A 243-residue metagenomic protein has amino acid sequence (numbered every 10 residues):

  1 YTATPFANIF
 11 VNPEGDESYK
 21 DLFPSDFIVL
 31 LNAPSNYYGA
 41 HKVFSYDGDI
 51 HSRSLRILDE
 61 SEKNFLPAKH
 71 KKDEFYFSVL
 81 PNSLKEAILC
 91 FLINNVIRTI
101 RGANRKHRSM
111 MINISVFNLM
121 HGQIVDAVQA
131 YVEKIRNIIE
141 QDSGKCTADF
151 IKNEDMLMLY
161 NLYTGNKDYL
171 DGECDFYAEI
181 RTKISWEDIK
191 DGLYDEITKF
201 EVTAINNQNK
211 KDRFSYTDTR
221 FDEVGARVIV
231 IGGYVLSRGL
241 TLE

Functional and structural regions predicted by a protein language model:
Y1-P5, P34, I114-V116, I231-V235: A short beta-strand-to-loop transition that corresponds to the Sensor-1 phosphate-sensing loop of AAA+ P-loop ATPases
Y1-R98, S109, S143-D155: Conserved P-loop NTPase catalytic core
P5-F10, D16, Y37-A40, N118-H121 (+2 more regions): Flexible loop/turn segments at secondary-structure boundaries
S18, T99, D218-R220, V235-S237: Catalytic micro-motifs at enzyme active sites that drive phosphoryl/nucleotidyl and oxygen chemistry
L22-P24, G102-N104, D222, L240: Conserved catalytic network of the ASCE P-loop NTPase/AAA+ motor domain
A103-I229: Conserved C-terminal RecA-like helicase domain
R227-I231, V235-E243: A short beta-strand element within the Helicase C-terminal
